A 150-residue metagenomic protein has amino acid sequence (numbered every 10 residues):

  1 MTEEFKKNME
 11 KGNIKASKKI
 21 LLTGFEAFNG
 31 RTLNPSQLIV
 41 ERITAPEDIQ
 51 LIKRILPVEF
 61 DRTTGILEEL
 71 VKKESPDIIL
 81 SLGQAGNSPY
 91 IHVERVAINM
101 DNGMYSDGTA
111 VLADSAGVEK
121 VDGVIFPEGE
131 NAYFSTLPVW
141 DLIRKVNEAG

Functional and structural regions predicted by a protein language model:
T2-G150: N-terminal catalytic or cofactor-binding beta/alpha core of small enzyme domains
